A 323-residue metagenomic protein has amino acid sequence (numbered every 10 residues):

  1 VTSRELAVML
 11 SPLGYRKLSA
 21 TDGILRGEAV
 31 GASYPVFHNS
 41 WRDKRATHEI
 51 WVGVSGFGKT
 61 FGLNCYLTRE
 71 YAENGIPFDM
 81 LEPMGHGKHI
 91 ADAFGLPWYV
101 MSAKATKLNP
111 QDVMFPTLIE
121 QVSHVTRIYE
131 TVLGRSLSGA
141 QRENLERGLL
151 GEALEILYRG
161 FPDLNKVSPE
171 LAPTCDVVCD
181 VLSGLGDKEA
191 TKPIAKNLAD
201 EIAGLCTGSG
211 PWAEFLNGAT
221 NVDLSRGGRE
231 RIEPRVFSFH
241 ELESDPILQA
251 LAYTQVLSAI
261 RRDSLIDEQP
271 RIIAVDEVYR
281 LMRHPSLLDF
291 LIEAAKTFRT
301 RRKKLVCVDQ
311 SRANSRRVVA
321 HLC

Functional and structural regions predicted by a protein language model:
S3-V36, R42, P83-K303: P-loop NTPase motor domains
W51: Hydrophobic anchor at the beta1->P-loop junction of P-loop NTPases
S55: The conserved Walker
K59: Conserved lysine of the Walker
G62: Hydrophobic positions on the alpha1 helix immediately C-terminal to the Walker A/P-loop
R69-D79, F94-L96: Post-Walker A helix-loop "phosphate-sensing" segment adjacent to the P-loop in P-loop NTPases
L96-V100, V318-C323: A short helix-turn-beta junction within AAA+ P-loop NTPase domains corresponding to the substrate/partner-engaging
F298-S315: Sensor-1/coupling segment of RecA-like P-loop NTPase cores
